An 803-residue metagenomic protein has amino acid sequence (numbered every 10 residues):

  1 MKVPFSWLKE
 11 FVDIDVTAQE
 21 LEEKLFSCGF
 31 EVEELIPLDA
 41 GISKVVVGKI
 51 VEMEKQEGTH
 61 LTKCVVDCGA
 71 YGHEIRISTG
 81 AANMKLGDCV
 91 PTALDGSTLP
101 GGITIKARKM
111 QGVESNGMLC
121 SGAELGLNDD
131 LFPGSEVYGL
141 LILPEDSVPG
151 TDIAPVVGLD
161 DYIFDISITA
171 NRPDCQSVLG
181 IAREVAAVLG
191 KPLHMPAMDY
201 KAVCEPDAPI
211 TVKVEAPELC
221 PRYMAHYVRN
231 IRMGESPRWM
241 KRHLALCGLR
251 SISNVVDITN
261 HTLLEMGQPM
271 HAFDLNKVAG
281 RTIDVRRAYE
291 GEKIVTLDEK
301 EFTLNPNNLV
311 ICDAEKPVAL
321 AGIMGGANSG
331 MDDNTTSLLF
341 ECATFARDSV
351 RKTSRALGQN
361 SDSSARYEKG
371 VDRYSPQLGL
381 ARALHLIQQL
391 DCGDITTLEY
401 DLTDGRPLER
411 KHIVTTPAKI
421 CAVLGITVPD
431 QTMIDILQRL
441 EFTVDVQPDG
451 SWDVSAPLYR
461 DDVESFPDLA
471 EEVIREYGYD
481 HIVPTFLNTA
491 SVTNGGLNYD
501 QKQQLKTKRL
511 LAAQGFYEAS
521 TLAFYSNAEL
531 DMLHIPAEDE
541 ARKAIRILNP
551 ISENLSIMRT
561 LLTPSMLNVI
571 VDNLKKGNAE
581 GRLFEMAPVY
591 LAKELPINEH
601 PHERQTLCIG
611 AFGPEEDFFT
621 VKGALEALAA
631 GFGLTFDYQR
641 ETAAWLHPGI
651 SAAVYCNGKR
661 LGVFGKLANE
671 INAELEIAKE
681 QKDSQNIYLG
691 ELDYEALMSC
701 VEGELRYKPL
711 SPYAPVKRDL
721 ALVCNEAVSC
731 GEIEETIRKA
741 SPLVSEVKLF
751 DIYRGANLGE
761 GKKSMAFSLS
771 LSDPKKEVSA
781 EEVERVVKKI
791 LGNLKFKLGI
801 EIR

Functional and structural regions predicted by a protein language model:
M1-A202, P206, L339, G358 (+5 more regions): Phosphate-backbone binding interfaces of nucleic-acid-interacting proteins
K2, E20, R439-F442, D462 (+4 more regions): A carboxyl-terminal module marker
F5, E23, M53-K55, L189 (+2 more regions): Glycine/proline-enriched, intrinsically flexible loops and inter-domain linkers
E33, V47-S78, L246, T259-N328: Conserved mixed alpha/beta core segments that line enzyme active sites in large multi-domain catalysts
D39-S43, Y200-A202, S491-V492, G496 (+3 more regions): Beta-rich nucleic-acid/ligand-interaction surfaces
E114-D130, S135-L140, A154, Y162 (+4 more regions): Mobile "lid/hinge" segments at catalytic clefts and subdomain interfaces of large enzymes
V185, L189-V214, D391-I420: Terminal amphipathic helices with adjacent charged low-complexity linkers/tails
I413-A579, R718, S770-P774, E782-R803: Extended, well-folded interaction surfaces typified by the phenylalanyl-tRNA synthetase beta subunit core
